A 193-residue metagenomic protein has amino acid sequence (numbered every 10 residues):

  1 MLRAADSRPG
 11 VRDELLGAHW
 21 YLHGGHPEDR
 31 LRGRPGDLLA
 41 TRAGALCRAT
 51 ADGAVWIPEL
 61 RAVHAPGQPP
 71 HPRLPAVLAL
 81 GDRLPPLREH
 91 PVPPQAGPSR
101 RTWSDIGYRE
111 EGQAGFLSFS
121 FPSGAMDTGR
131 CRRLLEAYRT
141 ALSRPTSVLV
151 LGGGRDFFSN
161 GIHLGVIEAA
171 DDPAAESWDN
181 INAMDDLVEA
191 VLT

Functional and structural regions predicted by a protein language model:
M1-R101: An anion-binding loop in the catalytic cleft
Y21, Y108, F116-F121, F157-F158 (+1 more regions): Phenylalanine-focused residue identity feature
V77-G152: Conserved CoA-thioester-binding segment of acyl-CoA-metabolizing enzymes
G112-F116, C131-A175, D185-T193: A structural preference for short, pocket-lining loop segments at secondary-structure junctions
N180-A183: Long amphipathic alpha-helix in the N-terminal Rossmann-like dinucleotide-binding domain of NAD(P)-dependent
